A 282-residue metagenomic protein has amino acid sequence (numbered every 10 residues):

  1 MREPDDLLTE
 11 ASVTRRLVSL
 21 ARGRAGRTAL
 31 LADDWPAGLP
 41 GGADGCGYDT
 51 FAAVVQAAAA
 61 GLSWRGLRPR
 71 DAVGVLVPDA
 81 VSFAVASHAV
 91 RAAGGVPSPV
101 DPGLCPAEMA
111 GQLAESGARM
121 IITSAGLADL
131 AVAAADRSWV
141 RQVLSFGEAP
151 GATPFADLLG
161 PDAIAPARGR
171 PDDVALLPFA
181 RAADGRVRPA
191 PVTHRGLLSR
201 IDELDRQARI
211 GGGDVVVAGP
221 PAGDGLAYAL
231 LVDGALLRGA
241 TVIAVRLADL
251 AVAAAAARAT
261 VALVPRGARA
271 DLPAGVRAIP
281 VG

Functional and structural regions predicted by a protein language model:
M1-C46, T50-S63, A163-R168, A244 (+3 more regions): N-lobe entry segment of adenylate-forming
D6, L30-G66, D71-G74, P78-A80 (+4 more regions): Conserved AMP-binding/adenylate-forming core of the ANL superfamily
P40, D129-A190, R195-I201, A270-G282: ANL superfamily adenylate-forming
A59-L104, D214-L226, L230: Conserved AMP-binding/adenylate-forming
V73, V90, I121, V174 (+4 more regions): Conserved S/T- and glycine-rich ATP-binding loop of Class I adenylate-forming
G74-L76, F83, S87, R91-I122 (+2 more regions): Short beta-strand->loop structural element characteristic of the AMP-binding/adenylate-forming
T123-L130, A149, L247-V252, A257-G282: Adenylate-forming
I201-V215, A222-V261, D271-G275: Conserved AMP-binding/adenylation subdomain of ANL enzymes
